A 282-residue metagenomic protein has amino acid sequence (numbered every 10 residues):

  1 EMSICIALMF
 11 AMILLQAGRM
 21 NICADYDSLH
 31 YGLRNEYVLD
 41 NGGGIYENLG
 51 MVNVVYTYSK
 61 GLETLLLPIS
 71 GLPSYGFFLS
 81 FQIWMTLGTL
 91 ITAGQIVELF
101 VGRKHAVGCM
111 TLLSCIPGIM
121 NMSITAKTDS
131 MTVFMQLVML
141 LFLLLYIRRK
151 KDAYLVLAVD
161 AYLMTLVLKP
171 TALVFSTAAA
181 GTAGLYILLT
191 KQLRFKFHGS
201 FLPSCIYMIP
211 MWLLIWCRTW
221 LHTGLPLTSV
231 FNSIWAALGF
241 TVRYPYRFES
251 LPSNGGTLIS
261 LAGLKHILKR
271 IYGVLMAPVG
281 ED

Functional and structural regions predicted by a protein language model:
E1-L15, L188, Q192, K196-Y207: Start-transfer (signal-anchor) and selected internal transmembrane alpha helices of multi-pass inner/ER membrane
I6-M12, F81-I147, L155-L168, S176-A179 (+1 more regions): Membrane-embedded helix bundles of polyisoprenyl
M12-F100, H105, C109, M120-A126 (+1 more regions): Active-site lumenal/periplasmic loops and adjacent helix-entry segments of GT-C-fold, multi-pass membrane
T64, P68, G118, L163 (+2 more regions): Alpha-helical transmembrane segments of multipass membrane proteins
P68-G71, K169-F175, Y207, M211-L213: Conserved beta-strand->loop/alpha-helix structural units within folded catalytic cores of enzymes with alpha/beta
S74-Q82, N121-M122, D129, L264-D282: Membrane-interface anchor segments at the N-terminal boundary of transmembrane helices in multi-pass membrane enzymes
E98-A106, R149-A153, L189-P203, V274-D282: Membrane-interface helix-loop-helix junctions at transmembrane boundaries of multi-pass membrane enzymes, predominantly
L185, L189, G199-E281: Membrane-lumen/periplasm interface segments of specific transmembrane helices in polyprenyl phosphate-linked
